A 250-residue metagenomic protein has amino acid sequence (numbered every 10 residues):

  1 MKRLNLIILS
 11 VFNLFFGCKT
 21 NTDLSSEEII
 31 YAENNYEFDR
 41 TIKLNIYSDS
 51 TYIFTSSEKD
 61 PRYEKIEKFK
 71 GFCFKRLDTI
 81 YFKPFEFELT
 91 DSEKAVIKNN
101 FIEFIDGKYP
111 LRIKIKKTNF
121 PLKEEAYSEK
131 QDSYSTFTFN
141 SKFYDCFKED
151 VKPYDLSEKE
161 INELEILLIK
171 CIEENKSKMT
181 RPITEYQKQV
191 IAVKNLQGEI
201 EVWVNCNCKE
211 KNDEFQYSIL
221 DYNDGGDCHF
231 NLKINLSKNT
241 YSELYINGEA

Functional and structural regions predicted by a protein language model:
L4-L14: Sec-dependent N-terminal signal peptides
C18-K68, Y81-L122: Lipid interaction determinants
L44-N45, G71-F74, S92-I97, Q187-N195: Short, exposed beta-strand/loop patches in secreted or surface proteins that constitute
S56-E58, P84-F87, C206-E210, I234-K238 (+1 more regions): A mature extracytoplasmic/lumenal domain signature
F72-T79, K194-I200, I234-T240: A short, structured loop/turn motif at beta-sheet edges
E103-F120, G225-A250: C-terminal partner/receptor-binding element of secreted or periplasmic proteins
E125-V193: N-terminal secretory signal peptides
I172-H229, K233: Functional cores of ribonucleases/endoribonucleases
